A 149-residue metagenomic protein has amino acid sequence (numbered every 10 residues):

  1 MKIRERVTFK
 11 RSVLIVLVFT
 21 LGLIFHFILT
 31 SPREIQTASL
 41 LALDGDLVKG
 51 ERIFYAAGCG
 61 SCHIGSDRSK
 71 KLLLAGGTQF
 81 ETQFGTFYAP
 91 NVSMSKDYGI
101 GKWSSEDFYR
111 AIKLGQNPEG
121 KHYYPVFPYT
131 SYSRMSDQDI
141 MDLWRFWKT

Functional and structural regions predicted by a protein language model:
K2-I3, F25-A38: Extended, folded domain segments that form the structural surfaces/walls around functional sites
K2-V18: N-terminal Sec-pathway targeting helices
G22-I28, S104-P118, S131-T149: C-terminal capping alpha-helices of c-type cytochrome domains
P32-Y55: Electrostatic cytochrome c docking/interface patches
G50, A56-S66, F108, L143 (+1 more regions): The canonical Cys-X-X-Cys-His
E51, S66-S105, Y123-D137: Gly/Gly-Pro-rich "capping" loops immediately C-terminal to redox-active cysteine motifs in periplasmic/lumenal
C59-G60, Y98, N117-P118: A general structural signal for well-ordered secondary-structure junctions
C62-S69, K113-L114, P128, K148-T149: Detector for the c-type heme attachment site
